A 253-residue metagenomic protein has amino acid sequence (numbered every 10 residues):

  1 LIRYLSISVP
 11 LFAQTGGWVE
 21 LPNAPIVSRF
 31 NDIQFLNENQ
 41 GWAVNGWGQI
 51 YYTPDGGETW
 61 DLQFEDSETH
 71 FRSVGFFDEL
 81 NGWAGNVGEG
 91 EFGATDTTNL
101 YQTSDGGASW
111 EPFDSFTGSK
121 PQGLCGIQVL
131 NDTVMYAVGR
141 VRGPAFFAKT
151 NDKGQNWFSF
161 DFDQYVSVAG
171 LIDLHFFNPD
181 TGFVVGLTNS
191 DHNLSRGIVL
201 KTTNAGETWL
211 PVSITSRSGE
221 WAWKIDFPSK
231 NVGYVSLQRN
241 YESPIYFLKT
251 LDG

Functional and structural regions predicted by a protein language model:
L1-G17: Bacterial Sec-dependent N-terminal signal peptides
Q14-G253: Residue-level hotspots at or immediately adjacent to binding/recognition sites across diverse folds
